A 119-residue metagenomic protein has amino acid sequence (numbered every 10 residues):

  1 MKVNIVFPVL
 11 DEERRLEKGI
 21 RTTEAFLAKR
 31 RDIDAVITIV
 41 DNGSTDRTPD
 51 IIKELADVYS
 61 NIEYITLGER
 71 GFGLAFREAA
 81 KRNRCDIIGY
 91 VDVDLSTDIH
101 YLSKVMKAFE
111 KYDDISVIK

Functional and structural regions predicted by a protein language model:
M1-K119: Structured catalytic core of nucleotide-sugar glycosyltransferases
